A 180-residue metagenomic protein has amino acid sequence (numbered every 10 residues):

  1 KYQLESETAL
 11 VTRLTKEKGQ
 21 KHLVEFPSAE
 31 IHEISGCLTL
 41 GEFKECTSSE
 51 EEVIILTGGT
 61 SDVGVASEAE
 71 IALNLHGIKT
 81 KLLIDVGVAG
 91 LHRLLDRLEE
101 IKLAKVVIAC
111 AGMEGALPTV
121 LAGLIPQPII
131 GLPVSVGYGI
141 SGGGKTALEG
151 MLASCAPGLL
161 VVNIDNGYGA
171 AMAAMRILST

Functional and structural regions predicted by a protein language model:
K1-I34: Helix-enriched interaction subdomains in cytosolic or periplasmic regions, typified by TIR/SEFIR signaling/NADase cores
E7, T57, S61, L98 (+3 more regions): C-terminal binding/interaction regions
E30-S35, L121-G144, L159: Short, acidic/small-residue loops that bind anionic groups at enzyme active sites
C37-G41, K79-E100, K145-T146, V162: Glycine-rich oxoanion-binding loops at beta->alpha junctions
S48-G90: Glycine-rich phosphate/diphosphate-binding loop of Rossmann-like nucleotide-binding domains
D62-S67, L91-H92, A111-L121, S141 (+1 more regions): Short glycine/serine/threonine-rich phosphate/pyrophosphate-binding segments that cradle anionic phosphate groups
D96-V134: Glycine-rich phosphate-binding loop
